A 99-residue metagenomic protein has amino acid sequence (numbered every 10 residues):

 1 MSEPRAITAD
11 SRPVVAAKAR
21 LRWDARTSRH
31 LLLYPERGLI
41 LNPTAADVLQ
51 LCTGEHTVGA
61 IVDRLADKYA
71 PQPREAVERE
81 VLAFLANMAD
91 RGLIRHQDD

Functional and structural regions predicted by a protein language model:
M1-Q50, R95-D98: Acidic, low-complexity/disordered tracts enriched in E/D and polar residues
R37-D99: Long, charge-rich, low-complexity alpha-helical segments
